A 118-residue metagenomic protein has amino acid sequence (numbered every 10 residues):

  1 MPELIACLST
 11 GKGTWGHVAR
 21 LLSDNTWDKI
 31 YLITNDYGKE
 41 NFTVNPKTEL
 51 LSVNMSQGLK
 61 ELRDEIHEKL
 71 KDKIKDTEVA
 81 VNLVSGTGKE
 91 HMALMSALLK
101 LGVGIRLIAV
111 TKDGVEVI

Functional and structural regions predicted by a protein language model:
M1-A80, K89-I118: Long, low-complexity, Lys/Arg-enriched
G86: Conserved TIR/SEFIR loop-to-helix hotspot centered on a Trp-containing motif with a nearby acidic residue
